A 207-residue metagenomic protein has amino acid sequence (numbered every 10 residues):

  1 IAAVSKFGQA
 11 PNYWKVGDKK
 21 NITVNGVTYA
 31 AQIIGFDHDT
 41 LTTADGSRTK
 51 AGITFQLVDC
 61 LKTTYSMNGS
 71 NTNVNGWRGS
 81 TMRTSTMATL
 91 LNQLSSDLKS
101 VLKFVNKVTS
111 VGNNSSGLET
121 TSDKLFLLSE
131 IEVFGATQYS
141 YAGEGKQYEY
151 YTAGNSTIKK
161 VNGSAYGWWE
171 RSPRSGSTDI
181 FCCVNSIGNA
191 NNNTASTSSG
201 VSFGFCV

Functional and structural regions predicted by a protein language model:
I1-V207: Collagenous Gly-X-Y triple-helix signature in extracellular proteins
